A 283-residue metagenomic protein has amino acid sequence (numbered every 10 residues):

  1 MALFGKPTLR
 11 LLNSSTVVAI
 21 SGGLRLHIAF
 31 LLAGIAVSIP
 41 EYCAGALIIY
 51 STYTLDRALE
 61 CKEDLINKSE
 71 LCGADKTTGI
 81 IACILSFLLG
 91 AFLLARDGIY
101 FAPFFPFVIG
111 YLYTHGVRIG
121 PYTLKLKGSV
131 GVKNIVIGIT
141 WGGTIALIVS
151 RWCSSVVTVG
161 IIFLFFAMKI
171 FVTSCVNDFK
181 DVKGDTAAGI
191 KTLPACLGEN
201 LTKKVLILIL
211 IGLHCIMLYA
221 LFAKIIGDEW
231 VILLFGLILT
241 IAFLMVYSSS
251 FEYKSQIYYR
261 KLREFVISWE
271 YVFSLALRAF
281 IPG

Functional and structural regions predicted by a protein language model:
M1-R10, G120: Short, Lys/Arg-rich, polar N-terminal cytosolic tail immediately upstream of the first transmembrane signal-anchor
L9-A29, I80, G138-T144: The first (N-terminal) embedded transmembrane alpha-helix
I20, L24-A44, L88-F101, G143-L164 (+2 more regions): Helix-coil boundary and interhelical linker segments in multi-pass alpha-helical membrane proteins
G45, I49-I84, I170-G212: Solvent-exposed interhelical
L47-L59, F105-I119, G143, F165-K180 (+1 more regions): Transmembrane alpha-helical segments that form the membrane-embedded catalytic/substrate-channel core of multi-pass
D64-A74, L201, D228-G283: Extended hydrophobic alpha-helices typical of membrane-associated regions
G73-W152, M245-Y253: Intramembrane alpha-helical segments
N134-N177, V182: Functional transmembrane core segments of multi-pass inner-membrane proteins
